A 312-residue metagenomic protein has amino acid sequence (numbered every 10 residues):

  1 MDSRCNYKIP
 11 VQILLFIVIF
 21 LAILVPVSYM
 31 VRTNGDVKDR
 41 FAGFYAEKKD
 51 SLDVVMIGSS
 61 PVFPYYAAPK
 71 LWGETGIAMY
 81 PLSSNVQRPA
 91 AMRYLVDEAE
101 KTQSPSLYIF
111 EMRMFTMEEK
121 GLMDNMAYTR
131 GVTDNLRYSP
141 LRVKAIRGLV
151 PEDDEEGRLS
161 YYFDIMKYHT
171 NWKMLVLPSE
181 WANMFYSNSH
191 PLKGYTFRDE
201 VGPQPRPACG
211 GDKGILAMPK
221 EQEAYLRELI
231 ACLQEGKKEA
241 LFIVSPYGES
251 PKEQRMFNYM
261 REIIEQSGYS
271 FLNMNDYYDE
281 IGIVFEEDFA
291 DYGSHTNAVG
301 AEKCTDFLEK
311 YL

Functional and structural regions predicted by a protein language model:
S3-R4, Q254-L312: Long, positively charged, glycine-interspersed low-complexity recognition regions
K8-S28: Hydrophobic membrane-insertion alpha-helices, especially the h-region of bacterial N-terminal signal peptides
M30-S51: Alpha-helical transmembrane signal-anchor/signal-peptide segments
I57, P61-I146: Membrane-embedded segments
S83, V244, N273-N275: Residue-level recognition of beta-strand->loop/alpha-helix junctions
V86-A90, A217-Q222, G248-M256: Acidic-and-aromatic substrate-binding clefts and catalytic sites of carbohydrate-active enzymes
M126-G236: Secreted/periplasmic serine-hydrolase-like ester/acetyl group-modifying domain
R227-E253: Active-site segments of SGNH/GDSL-like serine hydrolases that catalyze O-acetyl group transfer/hydrolysis on lipids
